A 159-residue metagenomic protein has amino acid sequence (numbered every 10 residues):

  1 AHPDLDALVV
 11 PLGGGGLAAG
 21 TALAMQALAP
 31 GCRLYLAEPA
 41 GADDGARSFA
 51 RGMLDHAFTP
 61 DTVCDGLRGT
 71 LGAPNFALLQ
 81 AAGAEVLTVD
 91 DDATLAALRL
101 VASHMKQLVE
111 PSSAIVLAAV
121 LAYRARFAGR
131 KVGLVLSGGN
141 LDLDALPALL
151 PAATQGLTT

Functional and structural regions predicted by a protein language model:
A1-T159: PLP-dependent amino-acid enzyme catalytic core
